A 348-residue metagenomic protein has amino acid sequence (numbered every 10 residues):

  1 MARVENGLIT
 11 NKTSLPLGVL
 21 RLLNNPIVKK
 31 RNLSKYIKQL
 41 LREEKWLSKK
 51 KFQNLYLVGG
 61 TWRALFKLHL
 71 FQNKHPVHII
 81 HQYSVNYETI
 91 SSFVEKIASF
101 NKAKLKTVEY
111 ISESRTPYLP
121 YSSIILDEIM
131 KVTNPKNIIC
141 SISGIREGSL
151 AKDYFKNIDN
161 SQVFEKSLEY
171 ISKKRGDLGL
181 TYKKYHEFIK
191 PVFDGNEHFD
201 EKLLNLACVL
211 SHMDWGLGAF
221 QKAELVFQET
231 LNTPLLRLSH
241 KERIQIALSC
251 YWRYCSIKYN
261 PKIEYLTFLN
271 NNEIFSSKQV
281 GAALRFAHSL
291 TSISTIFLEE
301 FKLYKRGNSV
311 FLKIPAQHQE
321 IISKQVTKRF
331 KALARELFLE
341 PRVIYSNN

Functional and structural regions predicted by a protein language model:
R3-N6, N11-S294, K305-L312, K324-Q325: Helical "lid/coupling" subdomains associated with nucleotide-phosphate turnover
I293-P341: Low-complexity, glycine/alanine/valine/leucine- and proline-rich hydrophobic stretches
V343-N348: Short proline/glycine- and acidic-rich turn/helix-capping motifs at secondary-structure junctions
